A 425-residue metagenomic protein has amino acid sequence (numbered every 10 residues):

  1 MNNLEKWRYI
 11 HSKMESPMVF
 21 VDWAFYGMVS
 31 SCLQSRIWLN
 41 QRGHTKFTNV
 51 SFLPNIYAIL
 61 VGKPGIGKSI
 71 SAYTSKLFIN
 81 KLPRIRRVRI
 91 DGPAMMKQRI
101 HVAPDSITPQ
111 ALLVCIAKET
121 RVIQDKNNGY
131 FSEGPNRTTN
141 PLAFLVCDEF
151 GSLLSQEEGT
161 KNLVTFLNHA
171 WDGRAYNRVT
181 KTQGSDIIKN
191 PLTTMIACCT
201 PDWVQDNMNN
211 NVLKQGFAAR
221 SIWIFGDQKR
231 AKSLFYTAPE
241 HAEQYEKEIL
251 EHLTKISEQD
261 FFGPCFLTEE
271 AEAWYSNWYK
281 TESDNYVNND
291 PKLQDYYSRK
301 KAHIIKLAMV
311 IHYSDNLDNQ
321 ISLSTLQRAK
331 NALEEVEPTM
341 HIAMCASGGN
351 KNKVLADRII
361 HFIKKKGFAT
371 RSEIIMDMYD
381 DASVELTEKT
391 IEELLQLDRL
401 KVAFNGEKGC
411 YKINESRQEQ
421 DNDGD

Functional and structural regions predicted by a protein language model:
M1-D425: Phosphate-handling catalytic cores of nucleic-acid transaction enzymes
